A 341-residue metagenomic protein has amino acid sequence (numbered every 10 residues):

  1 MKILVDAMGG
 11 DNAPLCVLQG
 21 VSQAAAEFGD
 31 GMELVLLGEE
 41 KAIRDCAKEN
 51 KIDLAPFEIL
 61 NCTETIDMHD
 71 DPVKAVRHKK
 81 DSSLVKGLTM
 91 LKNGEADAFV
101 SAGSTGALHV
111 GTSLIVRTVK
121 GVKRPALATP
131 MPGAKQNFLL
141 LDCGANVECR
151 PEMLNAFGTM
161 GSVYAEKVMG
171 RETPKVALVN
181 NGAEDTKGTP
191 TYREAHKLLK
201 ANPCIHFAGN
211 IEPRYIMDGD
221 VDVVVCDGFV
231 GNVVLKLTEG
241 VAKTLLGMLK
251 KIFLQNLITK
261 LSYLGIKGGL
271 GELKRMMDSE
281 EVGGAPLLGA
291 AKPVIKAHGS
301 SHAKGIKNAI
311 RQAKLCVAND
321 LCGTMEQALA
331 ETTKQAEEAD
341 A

Functional and structural regions predicted by a protein language model:
M1-V5, D11-L15, G31, R44-D45 (+3 more regions): N-terminal charge/polar-biased segments
V5-L15, A145-N155, K296-H302: Short, glycine-rich nucleotide/cofactor-binding loops
A13-M68: N-terminal glycine-rich anion-binding loop in soluble enzyme alpha/beta folds
A13-V17, I43, D81-G94, A98-T112 (+7 more regions): Short glycine/serine/threonine-rich phosphate/pyrophosphate-binding segments that cradle anionic phosphate groups
L15-C16, F28-V35, K41-R44, V147-G209 (+2 more regions): Glycine-rich phosphate/diphosphate-binding loop of Rossmann-like nucleotide-binding domains
K51-A96: Phosphate/nucleotide-donor binding subsite
S113-A126, P130-L140, D220-V224, G228-E338: Glycine-rich phosphate/nucleotide-binding loop
